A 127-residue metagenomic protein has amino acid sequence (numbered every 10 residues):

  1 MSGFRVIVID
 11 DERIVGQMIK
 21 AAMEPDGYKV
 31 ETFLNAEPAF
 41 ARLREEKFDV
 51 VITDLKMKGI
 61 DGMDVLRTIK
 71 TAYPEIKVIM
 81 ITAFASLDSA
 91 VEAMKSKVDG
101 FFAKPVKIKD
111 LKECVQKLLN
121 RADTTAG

Functional and structural regions predicted by a protein language model:
F4, L34-P38, D61-D64: Acidic catalytic/metal-coordinating carboxylates
R13-E31: Two-component/phosphorelay signaling modules centered on CheY-like receiver
G16, K58, S86: The feature encodes the CheY-like receiver
T32-V50: Acidic, metal-coordinating helix/loop segments flanking the phosphotransfer/catalytic sites of two-component signaling
A41, M63-E75, E92: Short amphipathic alpha-helix used as the core "switch/output" element in two-component signaling
V106-Q116: C-terminal output helix
